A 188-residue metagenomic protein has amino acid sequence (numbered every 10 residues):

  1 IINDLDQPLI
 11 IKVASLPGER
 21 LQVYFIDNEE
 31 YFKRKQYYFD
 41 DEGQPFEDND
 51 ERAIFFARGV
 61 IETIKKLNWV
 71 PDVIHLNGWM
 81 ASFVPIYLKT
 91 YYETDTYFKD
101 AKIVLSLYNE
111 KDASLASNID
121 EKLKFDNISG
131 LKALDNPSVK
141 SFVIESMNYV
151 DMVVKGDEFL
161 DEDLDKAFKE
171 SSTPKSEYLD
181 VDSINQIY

Functional and structural regions predicted by a protein language model:
I1-Y188: Catalytic cores of nucleotide-sugar-dependent glycosyltransferases that transfer UDP/GDP/TDP-activated
